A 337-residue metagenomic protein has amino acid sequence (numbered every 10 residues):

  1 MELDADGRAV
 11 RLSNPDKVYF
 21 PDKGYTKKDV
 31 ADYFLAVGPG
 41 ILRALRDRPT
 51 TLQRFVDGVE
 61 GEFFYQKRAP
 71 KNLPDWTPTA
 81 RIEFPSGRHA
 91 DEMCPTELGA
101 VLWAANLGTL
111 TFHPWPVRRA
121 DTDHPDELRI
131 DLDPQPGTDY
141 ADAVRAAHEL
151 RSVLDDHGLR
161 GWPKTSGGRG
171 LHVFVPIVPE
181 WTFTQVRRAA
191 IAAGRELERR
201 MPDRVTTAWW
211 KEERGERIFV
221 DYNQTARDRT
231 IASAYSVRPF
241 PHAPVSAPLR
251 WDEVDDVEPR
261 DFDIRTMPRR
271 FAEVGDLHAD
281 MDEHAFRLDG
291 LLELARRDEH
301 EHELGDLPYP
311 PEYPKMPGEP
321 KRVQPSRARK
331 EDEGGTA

Functional and structural regions predicted by a protein language model:
M1-D123: Active-site loop/lid in soluble adenylation, ligation, and acyl-transfer enzymes
M1-G24, A31, L42, R46 (+3 more regions): C-terminal accessory nucleic-acid interaction domains of nucleic acid-metabolism proteins
Y19, V59-E62, N72, T138 (+2 more regions): Flexible loop/turn segments at secondary-structure boundaries
A36, R145-L150, R188-E196: Long, highly charged amphipathic alpha-helices
Q53-F55, G161-G167, A208-E212: Short beta-strand
M93-S166, I177-Q185, T336-A337: Signature for HUH/AEP ssDNA processing cores
H172-V178, I218-Y222: A short beta-strand motif that forms the metal-chelation/ATP-contact edge of phosphoryl-transfer active sites
